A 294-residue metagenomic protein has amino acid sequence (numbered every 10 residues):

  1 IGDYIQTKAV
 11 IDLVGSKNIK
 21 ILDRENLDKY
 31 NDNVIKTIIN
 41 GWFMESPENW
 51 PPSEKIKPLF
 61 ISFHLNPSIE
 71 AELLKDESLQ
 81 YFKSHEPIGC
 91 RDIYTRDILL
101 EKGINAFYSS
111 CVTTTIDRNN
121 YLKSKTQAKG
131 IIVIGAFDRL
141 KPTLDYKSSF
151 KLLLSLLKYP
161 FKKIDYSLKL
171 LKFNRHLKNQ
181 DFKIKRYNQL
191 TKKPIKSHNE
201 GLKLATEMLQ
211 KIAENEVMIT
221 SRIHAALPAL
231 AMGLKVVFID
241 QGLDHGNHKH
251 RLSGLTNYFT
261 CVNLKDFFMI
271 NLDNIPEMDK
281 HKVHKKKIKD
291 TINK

Functional and structural regions predicted by a protein language model:
I1-K294: Active-site anion-handling motifs in enzyme catalytic cores
